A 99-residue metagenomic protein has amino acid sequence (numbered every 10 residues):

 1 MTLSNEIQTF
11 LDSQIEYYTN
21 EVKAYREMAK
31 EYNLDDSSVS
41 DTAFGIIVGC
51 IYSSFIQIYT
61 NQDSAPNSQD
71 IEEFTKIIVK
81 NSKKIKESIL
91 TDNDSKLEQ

Functional and structural regions predicted by a protein language model:
M1-T2, L97: Core of compact, soluble alpha-helical bundle domains
T2-E27: An acidic intrinsically disordered interaction segment
L3-E6, F10, D35-A43, D70: Non-transmembrane, amphipathic alpha-helical segments
Q14, C50-S54, I58, N81 (+1 more regions): Amphipathic alpha-helical segments in well-ordered regions
T19-N61: Amphipathic alpha-helical interaction modules
Y59-Q99: Charged low-complexity stretches with an acidic bias
